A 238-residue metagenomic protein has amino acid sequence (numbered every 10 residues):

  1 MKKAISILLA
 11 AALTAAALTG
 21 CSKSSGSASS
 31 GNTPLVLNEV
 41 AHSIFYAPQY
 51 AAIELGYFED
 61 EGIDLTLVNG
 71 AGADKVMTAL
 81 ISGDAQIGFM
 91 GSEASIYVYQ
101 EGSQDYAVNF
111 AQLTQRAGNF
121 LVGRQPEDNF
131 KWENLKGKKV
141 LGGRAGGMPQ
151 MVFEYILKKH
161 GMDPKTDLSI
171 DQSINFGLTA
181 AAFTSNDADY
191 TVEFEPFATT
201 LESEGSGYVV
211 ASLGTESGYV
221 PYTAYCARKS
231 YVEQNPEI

Functional and structural regions predicted by a protein language model:
M1-L35: Short, low-complexity disordered leader/linker segments with a strong preference for bacterial N-terminal type II
S22-K23, L55-E59, Y222-I238: Extended ligand-binding regions for polar small-molecule ligands
A28-N175, A182, D189-P196, S206-L213 (+1 more regions): Short, glycine-/small- and polar/acidic-enriched structural segments that line small-molecule recognition paths
L201: Short helix- or helix-capping micro-motifs that position conserved polar/aromatic residues at function-defining sites
